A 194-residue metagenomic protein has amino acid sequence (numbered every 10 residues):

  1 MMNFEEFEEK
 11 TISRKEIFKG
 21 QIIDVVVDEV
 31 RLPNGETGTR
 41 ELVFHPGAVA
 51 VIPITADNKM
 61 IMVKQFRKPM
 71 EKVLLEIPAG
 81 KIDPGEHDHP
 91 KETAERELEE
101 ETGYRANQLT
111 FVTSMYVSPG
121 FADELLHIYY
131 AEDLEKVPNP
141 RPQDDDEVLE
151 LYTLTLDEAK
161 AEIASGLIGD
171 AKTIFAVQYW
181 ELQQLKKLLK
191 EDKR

Functional and structural regions predicted by a protein language model:
M1-K19: Extreme N-terminal tail/first-helix region
E6, A50-T55, K59-R96, D145-D146 (+1 more regions): Conserved Nudix-box catalytic region and its N-terminal flanking loop in Nudix hydrolases and closely related
S13-A50, A56-D57: Acidic, metal-coordinating catalytic segment for phosphate/diphosphate chemistry, firing primarily on the Nudix
G20, P69, S118-F121: Short glycine/serine/proline-enriched coil/turn segments at secondary-structure junctions
D24-D28, V73, L125-H127, E150: Short beta-strand micro-motifs in enzyme catalytic cores
G38, G47-A50, K81-A171: Unchanged
K160-R194: Long hydrophobic alpha-helical segments typical of transmembrane helices together with their membrane-interfacial
